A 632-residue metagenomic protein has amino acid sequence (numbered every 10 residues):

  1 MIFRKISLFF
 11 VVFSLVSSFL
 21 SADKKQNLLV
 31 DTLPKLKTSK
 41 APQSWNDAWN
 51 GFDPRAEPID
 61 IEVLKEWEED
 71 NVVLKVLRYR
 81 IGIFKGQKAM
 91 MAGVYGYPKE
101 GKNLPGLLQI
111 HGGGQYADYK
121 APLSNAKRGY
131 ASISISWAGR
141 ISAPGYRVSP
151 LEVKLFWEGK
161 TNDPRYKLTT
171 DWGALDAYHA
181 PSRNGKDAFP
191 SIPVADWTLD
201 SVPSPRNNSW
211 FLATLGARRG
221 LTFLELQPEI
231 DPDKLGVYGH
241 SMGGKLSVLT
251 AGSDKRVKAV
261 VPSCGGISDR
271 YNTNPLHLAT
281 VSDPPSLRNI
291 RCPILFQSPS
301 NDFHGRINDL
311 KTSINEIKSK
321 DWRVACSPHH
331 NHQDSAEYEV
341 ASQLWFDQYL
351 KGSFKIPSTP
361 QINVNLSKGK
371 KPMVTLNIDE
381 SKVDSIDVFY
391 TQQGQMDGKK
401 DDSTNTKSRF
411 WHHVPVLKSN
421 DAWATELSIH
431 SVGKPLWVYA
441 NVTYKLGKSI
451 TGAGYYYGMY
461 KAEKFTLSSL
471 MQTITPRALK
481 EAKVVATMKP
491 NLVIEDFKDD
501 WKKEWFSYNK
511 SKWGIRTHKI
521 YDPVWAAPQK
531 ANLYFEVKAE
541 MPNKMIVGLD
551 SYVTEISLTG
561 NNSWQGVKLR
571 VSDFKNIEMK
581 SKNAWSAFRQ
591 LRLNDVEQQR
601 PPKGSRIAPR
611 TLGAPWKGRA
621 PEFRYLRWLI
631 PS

Functional and structural regions predicted by a protein language model:
G51-G101: N-terminal cap/lid segment of alpha/beta-hydrolase-fold proteins
A92-Y95, K102-G112, S132: Short beta-strand element of the alpha/beta-hydrolase
Q115, R219-L278: Primarily recognizes the serine-hydrolase "nucleophile elbow" in alpha/beta-hydrolase and SGNH/GDSL folds
L123-A126, A131-T214, Y271-N274: Cap/lid segment of the alpha/beta-hydrolase catalytic domain
G265, D269-I317: The feature captures the conserved acid-bearing segment of alpha/beta-hydrolase catalytic domains
I317-D334: Catalytic histidine neighborhood in serine/cysteine hydrolases with alpha/beta-hydrolase-type architecture
D347-Y390, P415-K418, K483-T487, Q529: Surface beta-strand/loop "capping" patches
V493, F506-A587, R592-R610, W616-P631: Extracellular ligand-binding interfaces
